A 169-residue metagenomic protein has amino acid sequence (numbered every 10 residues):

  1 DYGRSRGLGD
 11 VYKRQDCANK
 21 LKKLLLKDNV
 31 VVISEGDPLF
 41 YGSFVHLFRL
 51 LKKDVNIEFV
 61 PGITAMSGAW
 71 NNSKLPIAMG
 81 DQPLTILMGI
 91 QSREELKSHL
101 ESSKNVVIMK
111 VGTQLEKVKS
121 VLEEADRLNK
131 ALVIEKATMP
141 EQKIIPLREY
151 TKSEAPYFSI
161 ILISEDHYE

Functional and structural regions predicted by a protein language model:
D1-Y12: Single conserved hydrophobic/aromatic residue that forms the stacking wall/gate of nucleotide- or nucleobase-binding
L8, K27-D28, V55, S103 (+1 more regions): Short, well-ordered alpha-helix to beta-strand connector turns
D10, S34, N56-I57, P83 (+1 more regions): Flexible, glycine/proline-enriched loop segments at strand-loop-helix junctions that form or flank small-ligand binding
D10-L21: Glycine-rich, highly charged phosphate/nucleotide-binding loops
L21-S43: Conserved Motif II region of HX4D acyltransferases
V32-S34, F59-G62, M79, I108 (+1 more regions): General beta-strand structural signal in soluble alpha/beta enzymes
L39-E101, K152: Class I SAM-dependent methyltransferase SAM-binding "motif I" and its flanking Rossmann-like core
L100-E169: A contiguous loop/helix-start segment that scaffolds small-molecule binding in enzyme catalytic cores
